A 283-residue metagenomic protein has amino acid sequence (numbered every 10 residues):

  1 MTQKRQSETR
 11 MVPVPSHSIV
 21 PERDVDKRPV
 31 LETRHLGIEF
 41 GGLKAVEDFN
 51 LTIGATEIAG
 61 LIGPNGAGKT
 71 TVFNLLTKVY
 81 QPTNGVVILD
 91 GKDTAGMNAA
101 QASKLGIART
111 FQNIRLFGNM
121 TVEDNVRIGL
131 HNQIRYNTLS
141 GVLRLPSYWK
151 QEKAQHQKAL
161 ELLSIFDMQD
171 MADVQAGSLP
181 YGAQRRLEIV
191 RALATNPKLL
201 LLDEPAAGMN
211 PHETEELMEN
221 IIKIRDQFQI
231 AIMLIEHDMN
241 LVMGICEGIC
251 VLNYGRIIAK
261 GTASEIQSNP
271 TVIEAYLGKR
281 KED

Functional and structural regions predicted by a protein language model:
T2-D283: Glycine-rich phosphate-binding loops of nucleotide-dependent enzymes
